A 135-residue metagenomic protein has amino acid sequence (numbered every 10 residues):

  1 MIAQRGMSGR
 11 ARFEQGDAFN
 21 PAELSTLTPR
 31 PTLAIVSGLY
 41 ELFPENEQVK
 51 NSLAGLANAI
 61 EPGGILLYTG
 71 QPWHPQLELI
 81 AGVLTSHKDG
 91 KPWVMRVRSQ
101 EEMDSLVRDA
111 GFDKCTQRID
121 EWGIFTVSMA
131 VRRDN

Functional and structural regions predicted by a protein language model:
M1-L27: S-adenosyl-L-methionine
M7, F43-P44, I60-P62: Helix-to-beta-strand junctions that scaffold the AdoMet/dcAdoMet cofactor pocket in Class I SAM-dependent enzymes
I35-G38: A conserved beta-strand element that flanks and buttresses the S-adenosyl-L-methionine
V49-P62: A short glycine-rich, Lys/Arg-flanked "PGG" loop and its adjoining helix->strand segment in the class I
P62-Q71: Conserved beta-strand signature within the Rossmann-like core of class I S-adenosyl-L-methionine
Q76-W93: Short, glycine-/aromatic-enriched active-site segment of Class I SAM-dependent methyltransferases
V94-G111: Short alpha-helix
A110-N135: Core SAM-dependent methyltransferase catalytic element
